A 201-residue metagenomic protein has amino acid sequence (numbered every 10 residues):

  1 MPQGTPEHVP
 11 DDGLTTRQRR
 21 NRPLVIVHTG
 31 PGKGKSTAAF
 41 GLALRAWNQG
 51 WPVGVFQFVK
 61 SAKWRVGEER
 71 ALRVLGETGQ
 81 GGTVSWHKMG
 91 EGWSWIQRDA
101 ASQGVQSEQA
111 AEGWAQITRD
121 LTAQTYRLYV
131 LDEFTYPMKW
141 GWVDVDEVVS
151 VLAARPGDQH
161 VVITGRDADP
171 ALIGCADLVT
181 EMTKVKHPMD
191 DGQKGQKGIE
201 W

Functional and structural regions predicted by a protein language model:
M1-V25: Extreme N-terminal, non-catalytic leader segments that precede Walker-type/kinase nucleotide-binding cores
P2-P10, V105, T122-A123, D191-W201: C-terminal accessory "lid"/substrate-recognition subdomains
P23-L121: Conserved P-loop
L24, V161-I163: ASCE RecA-like P-loop NTPase motor cores that couple ATP hydrolysis to mechanical translocation on nucleic acids
G41-L42, E68-L72, A101, V143-E147 (+2 more regions): Short, glycine/charged-enriched secondary-structure capping and boundary segments
V59-K63, G92-W93, T135-Y136, D167-P170 (+1 more regions): Conserved nucleotide-binding/hydrolysis micro-motifs of P-loop NTPases
I96-H160: Phosphate-binding/switch loop-helix module in NTP-utilizing enzymes
R166-W201: Phosphate-binding/switch region of NTP-binding enzymes
